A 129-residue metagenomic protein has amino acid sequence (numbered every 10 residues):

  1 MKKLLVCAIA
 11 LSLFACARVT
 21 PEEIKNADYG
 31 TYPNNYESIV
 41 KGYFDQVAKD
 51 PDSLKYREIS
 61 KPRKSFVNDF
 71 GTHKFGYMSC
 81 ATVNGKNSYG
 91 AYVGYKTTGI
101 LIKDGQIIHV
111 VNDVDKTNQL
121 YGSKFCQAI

Functional and structural regions predicted by a protein language model:
M1-C16: Sec-dependent bacterial lipoprotein signal peptides
A17-I129: Cystatin/cathelin-like cysteine-protease inhibitor module
